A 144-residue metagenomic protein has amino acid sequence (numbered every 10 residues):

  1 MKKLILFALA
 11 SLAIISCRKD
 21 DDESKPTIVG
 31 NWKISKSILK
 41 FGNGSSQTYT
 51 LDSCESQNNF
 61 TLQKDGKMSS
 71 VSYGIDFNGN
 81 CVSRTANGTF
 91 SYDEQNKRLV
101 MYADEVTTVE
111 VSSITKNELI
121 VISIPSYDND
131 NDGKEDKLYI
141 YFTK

Functional and structural regions predicted by a protein language model:
M1-L4, R18-K19: Positively charged n-region of N-terminal signal peptides that target proteins for export
I5-L9: Sec-dependent signal peptide hydrophobic core
I14-S16: C-terminal motif of bacterial Sec signal peptides marking the signal peptidase cleavage site
R18-T89, D93-K144: Lipid interaction determinants
